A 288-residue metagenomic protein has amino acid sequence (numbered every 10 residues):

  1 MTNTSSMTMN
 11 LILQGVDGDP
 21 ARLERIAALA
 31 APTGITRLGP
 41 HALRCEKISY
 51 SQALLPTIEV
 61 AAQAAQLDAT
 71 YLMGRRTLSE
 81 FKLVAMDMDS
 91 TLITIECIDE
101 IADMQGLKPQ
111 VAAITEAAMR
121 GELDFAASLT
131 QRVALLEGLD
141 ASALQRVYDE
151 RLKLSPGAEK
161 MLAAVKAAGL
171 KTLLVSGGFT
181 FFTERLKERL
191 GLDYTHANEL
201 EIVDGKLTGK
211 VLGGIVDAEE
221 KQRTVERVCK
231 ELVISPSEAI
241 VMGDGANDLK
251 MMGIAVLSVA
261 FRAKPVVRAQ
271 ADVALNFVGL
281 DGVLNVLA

Functional and structural regions predicted by a protein language model:
M1-M86: Non-catalytic pre-domain segments flanking phosphatase-related domains
T2, P56, A143-A288: C-terminal cap/substrate-recognition subdomain and adjoining C-terminal extension of metal-dependent phosphatase-like
G18, Y50, I93, V259 (+1 more regions): Glycine-/small-residue-rich active-site loops that bind phosphorylated ligands and cofactors
R25, A53, T57, Q110-A113 (+6 more regions): Exposed alpha-helical structural elements
L29, A61, M104, I114-A117 (+5 more regions): Residues that form generic nucleotide/phosphate-binding pockets
G34-K47, Y71-S79, D89-L200, E219 (+1 more regions): Alpha-helical substrate-recognition element adjacent to the catalytic core
K82-V84, E116, A239: Residue-level marker of motif borders
M86-M88, M251-M252: Methionine-biased hydrophobic packing positions in alpha-helices, especially within tandem helical repeat solenoids
